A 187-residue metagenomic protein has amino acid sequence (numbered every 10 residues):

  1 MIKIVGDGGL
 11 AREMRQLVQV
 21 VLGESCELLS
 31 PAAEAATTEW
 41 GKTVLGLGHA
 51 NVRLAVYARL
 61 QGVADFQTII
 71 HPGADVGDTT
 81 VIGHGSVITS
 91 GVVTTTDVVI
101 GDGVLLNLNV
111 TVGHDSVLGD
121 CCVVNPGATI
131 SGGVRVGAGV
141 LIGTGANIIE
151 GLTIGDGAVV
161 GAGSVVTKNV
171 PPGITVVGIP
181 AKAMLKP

Functional and structural regions predicted by a protein language model:
M1-P72, A181: Terminal amphipathic alpha-helical/low-complexity segments used for targeting or macromolecular assembly
T68-M184: Structural signal for interior beta-strand "rungs" in well-ordered beta-sheet cores of soluble enzyme domains
